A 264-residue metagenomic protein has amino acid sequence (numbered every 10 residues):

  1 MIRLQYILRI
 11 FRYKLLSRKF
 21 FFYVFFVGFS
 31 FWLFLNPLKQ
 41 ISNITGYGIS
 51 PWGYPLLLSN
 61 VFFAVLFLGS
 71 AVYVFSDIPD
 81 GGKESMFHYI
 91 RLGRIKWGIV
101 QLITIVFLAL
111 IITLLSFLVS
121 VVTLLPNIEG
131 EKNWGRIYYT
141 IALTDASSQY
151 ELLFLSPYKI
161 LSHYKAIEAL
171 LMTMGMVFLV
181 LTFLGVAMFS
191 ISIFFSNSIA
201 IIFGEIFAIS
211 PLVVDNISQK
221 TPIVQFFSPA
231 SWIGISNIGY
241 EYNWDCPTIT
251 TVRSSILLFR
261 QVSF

Functional and structural regions predicted by a protein language model:
M1-F26: Aromatic- and glycine-rich beta-strand/loop motifs that create alpha-glucan
I7-L16, I95-V106: Interfacial transmembrane-helix starts/ends
F20, G93-I95, S196-I202: Membrane-helix interface segments
F25-F29, S198-L212, S228: Central hydrophobic cores of alpha-helical transmembrane segments in multi-pass integral membrane proteins
F31-D77, I99-I193, S228-I256: Secretory targeting signals
V72-I90: Transmembrane helix boundary and interhelical loop/hinge segments in multi-pass membrane proteins
S210-N237: Extended hydrophobic/aromatic segments used for targeting, binding, or gating
V262-F264: Alpha-helical transmembrane segments
